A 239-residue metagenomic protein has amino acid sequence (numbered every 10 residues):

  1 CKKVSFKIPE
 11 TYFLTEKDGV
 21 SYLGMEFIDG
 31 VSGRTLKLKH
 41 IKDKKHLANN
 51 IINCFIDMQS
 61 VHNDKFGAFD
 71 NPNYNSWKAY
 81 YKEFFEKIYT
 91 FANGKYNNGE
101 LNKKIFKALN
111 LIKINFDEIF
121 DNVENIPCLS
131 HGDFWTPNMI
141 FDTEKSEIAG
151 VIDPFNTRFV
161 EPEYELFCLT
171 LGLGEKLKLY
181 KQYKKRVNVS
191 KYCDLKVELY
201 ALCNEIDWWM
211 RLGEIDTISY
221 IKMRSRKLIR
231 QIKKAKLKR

Functional and structural regions predicted by a protein language model:
C1-N73, E124: ATP-binding pocket architecture of kinase catalytic cores
T11, E26, I51, F55-M58 (+6 more regions): Generic structural signal for small/hydrophobic residues in well-ordered secondary structure, especially within
E16-G19, E144-S146, L202: Short strand-connecting beta-turns/loops that link adjacent beta-strands
K44-N49, S60-G132, T143, K185 (+2 more regions): An alpha-helical support segment within catalytic cores of ATP-dependent transferases
E100-K103, L179-Q182, R186-N188, T217-S219: Structural helix-adjacent loops and short alpha-helical linkers that scaffold large soluble proteins
P127-L129, W135-D194: Active-site Asp-x-Gly
K185, W208-R239: ATP/Mg2+ or Mg2+-diphosphate-binding catalytic cores that bind nucleotide phosphates or diphosphates via glycine-rich
V197-D207: Hydrophobic alpha-helical segments that form the core of small-molecule binding pockets and/or dimer interfaces
